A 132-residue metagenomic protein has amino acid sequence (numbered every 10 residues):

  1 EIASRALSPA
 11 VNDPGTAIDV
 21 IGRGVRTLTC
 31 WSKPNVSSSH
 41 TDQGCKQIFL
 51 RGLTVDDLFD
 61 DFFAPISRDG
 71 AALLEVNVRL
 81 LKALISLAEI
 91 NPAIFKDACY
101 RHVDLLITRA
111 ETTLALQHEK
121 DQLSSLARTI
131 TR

Functional and structural regions predicted by a protein language model:
E1-R132: Short basic (Lys/Arg) and small-residue
